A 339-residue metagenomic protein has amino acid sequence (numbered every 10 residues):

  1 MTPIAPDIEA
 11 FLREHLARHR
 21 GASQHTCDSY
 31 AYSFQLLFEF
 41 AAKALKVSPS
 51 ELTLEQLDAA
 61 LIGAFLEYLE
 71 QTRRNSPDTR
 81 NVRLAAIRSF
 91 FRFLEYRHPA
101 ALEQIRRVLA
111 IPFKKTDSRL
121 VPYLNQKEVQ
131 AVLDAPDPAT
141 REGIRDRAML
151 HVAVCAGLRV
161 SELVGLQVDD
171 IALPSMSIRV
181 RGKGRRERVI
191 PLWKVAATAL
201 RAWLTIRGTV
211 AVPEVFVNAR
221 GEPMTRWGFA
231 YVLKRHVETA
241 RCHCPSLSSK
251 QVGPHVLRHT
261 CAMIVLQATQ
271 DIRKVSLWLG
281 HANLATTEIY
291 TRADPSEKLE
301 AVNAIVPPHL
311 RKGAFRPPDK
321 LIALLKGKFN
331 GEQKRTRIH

Functional and structural regions predicted by a protein language model:
M1-H339: Conserved catalytic core of the tyrosine transesterase superfamily
